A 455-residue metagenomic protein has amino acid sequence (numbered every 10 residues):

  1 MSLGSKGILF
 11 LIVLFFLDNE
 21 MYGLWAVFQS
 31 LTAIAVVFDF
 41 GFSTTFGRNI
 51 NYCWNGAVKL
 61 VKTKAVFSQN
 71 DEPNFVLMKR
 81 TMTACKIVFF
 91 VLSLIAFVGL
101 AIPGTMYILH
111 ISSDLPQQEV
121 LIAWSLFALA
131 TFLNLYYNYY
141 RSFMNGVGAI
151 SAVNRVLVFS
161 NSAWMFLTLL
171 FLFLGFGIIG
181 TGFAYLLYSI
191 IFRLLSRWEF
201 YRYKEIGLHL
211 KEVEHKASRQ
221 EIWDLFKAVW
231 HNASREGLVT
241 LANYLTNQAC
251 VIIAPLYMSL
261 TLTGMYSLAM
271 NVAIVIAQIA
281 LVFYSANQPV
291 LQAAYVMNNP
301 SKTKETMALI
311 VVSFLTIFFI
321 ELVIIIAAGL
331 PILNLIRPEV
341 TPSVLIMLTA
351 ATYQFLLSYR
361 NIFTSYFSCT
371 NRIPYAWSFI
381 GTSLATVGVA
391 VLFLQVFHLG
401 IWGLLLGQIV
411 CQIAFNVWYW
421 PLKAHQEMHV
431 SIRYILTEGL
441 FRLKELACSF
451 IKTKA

Functional and structural regions predicted by a protein language model:
M1-G56, S234-T261, V272: Signature of the first transmembrane helix
L14-M21, S151, S162-L194, A327-G329 (+8 more regions): Membrane-interface helix-loop junctions in multi-pass transport and translocation proteins
A26, K62-V91, W230, N299-T316 (+1 more regions): Interfacial transmembrane-helix starts/ends
F28-F40, V239, N243, A249 (+4 more regions): Transmembrane helix-bundle signature of multi-pass secondary active exporters and lipid flippases
F40-P73, G146, I274-N298, C369: Helix-loop junctions and terminal segments of transmembrane helices in multi-pass membrane transport/translocation
I95-L115, I320-P338: Short membrane-interface helical motifs at transmembrane helix boundaries in multi-pass membrane transporters
T131-L157, L348-G381: Membrane-interface junctions at transmembrane-helix termini in multi-pass inner-membrane proteins
I178-Y185, S196-N247, N298-S301, H425-K454: Interhelical loop/hinge segments that connect adjacent transmembrane helices in multipass membrane
